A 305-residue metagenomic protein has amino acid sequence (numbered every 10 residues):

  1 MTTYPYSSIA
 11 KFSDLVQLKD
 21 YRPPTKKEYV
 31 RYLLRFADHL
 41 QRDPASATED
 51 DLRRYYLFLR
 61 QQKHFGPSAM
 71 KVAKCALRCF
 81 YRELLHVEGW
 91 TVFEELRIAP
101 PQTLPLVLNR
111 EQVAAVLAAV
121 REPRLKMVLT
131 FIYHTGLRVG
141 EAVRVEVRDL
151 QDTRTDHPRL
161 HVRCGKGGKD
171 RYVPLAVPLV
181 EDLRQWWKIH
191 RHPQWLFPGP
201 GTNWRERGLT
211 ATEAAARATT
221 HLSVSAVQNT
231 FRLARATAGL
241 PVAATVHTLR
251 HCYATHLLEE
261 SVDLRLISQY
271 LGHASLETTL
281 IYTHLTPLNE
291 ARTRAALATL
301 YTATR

Functional and structural regions predicted by a protein language model:
M1-R305: Conserved catalytic core of the tyrosine transesterase superfamily
